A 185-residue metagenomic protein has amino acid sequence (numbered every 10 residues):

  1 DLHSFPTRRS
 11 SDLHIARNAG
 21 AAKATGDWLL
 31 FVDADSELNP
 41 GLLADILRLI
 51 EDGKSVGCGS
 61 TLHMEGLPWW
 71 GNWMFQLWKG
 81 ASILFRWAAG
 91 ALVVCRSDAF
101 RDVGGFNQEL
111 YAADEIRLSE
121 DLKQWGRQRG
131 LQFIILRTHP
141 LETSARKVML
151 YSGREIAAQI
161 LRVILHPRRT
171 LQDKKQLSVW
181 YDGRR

Functional and structural regions predicted by a protein language model:
L2, G57, T61-G66, W78-D98: A recurrent flexible, glycine/aromatic-enriched loop bordering the glycosyltransferase active site that acts as
H3-S10: Short, small-residue-biased leader/transition segments that mark boundaries at the very start of proteins
L13-A22: Short, conserved alpha-helix that lines the donor NDP-sugar binding/gating region of sugar-transfer enzymes
L29: Short aromatic/hydrophobic "clamp" motif used to bind/position activated sugar donors
D33-E37: The conserved acidic donor/metal-binding loop of glycosyltransferases
P40-W70: Conserved donor NDP-sugar-binding/catalytic core segment of glycosyltransferases
A99-G104, E109-G130: A short, conserved alpha-helix in the catalytic core of glycosyltransferases
Q124-R185: Hydrophobic helical membrane-anchoring modules
